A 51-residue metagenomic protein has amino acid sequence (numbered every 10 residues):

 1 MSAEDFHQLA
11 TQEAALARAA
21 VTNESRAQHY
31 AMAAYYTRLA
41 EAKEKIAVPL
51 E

Functional and structural regions predicted by a protein language model:
M1-E51: Long, non-catalytic architectural segments outside compact domain cores
